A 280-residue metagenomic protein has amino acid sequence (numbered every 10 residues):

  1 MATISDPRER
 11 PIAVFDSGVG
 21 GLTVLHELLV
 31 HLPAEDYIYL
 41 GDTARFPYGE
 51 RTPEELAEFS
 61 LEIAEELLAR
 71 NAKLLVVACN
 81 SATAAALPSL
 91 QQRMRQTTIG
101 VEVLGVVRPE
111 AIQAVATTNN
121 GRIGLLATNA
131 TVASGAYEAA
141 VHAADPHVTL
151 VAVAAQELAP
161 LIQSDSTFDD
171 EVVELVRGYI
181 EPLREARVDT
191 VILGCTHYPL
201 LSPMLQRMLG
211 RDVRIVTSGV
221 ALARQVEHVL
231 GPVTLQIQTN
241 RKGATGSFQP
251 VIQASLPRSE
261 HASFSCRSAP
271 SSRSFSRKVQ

Functional and structural regions predicted by a protein language model:
M1-Q280: Non-catalytic structural scaffold of enzyme domains
